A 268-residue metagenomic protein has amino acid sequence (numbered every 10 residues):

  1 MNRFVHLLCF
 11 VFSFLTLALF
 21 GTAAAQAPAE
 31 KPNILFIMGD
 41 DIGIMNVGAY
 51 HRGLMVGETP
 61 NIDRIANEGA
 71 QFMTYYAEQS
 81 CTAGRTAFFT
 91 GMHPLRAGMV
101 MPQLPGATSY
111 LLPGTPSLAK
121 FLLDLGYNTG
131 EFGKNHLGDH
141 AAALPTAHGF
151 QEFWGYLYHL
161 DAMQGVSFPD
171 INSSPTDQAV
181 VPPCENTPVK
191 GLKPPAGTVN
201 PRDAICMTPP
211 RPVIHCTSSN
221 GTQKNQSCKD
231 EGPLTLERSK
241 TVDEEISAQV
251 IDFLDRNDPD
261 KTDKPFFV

Functional and structural regions predicted by a protein language model:
M1-F4: Positively charged n-region of N-terminal signal peptides that target proteins for export
H6-L19: Bacterial N-terminal signal peptides
A23-V268: Formylglycine-dependent sulfatase
